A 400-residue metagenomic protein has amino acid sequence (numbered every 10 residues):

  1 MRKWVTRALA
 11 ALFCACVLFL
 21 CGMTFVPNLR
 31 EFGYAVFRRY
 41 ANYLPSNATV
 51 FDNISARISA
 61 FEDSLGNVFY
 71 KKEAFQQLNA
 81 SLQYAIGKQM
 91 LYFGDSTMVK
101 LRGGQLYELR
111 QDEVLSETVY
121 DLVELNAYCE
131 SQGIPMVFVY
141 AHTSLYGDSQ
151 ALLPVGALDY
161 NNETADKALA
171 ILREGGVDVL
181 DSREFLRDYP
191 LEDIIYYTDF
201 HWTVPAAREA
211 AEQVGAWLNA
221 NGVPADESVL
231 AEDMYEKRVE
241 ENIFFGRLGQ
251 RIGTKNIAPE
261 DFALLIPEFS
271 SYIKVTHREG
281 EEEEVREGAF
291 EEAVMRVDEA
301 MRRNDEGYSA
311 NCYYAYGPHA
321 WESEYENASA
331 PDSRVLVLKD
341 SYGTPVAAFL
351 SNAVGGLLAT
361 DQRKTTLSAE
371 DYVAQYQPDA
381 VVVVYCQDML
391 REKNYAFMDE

Functional and structural regions predicted by a protein language model:
M1-E400: Extracellular glycan-modifying ectodomains
